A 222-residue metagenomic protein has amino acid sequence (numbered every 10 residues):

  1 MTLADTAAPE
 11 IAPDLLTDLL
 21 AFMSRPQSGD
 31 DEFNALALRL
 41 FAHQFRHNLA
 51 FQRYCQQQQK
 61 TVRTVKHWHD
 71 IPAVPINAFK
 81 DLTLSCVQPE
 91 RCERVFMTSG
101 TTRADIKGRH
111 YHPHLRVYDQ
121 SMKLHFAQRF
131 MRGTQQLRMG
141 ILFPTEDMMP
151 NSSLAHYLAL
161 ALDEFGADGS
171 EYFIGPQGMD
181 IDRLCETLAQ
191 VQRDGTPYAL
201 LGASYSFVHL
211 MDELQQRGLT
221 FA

Functional and structural regions predicted by a protein language model:
T2-C55: A short N-terminal interaction module
L3-S24, Q58, H67-A222: Active-site phosphate/ATP/adenylate-binding loop shared across adenylate-forming ligases
E32-L40, Q52-N77: Short secondary-structure junction/hinge motifs that connect adjacent elements
